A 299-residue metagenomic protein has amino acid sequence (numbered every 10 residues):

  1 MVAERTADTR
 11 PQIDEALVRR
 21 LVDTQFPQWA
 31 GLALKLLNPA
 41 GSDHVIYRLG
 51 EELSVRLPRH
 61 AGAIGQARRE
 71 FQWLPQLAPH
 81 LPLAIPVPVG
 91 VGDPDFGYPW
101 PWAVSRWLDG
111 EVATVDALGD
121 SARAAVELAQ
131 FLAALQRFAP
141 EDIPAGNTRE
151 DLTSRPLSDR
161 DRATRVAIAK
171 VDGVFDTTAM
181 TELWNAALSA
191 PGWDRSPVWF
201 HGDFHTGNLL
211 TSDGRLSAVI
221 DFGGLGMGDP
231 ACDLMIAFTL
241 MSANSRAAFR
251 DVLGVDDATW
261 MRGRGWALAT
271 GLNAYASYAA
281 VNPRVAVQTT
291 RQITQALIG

Functional and structural regions predicted by a protein language model:
M1-Q28: Juxta-kinase regulatory segment immediately upstream of eukaryotic protein kinase catalytic domains
T6-P11, G31-D159, A169-F175, G192-D194: ATP-binding pocket architecture of kinase catalytic cores
R19, L74, P101, D161-R165 (+3 more regions): A general structural signal for well-ordered alpha-helical segments in protein cores
R20, T24, G173, A179 (+2 more regions): A conserved long alpha-helix in the C-terminal portion of kinase-like catalytic domains
G62-I64, S196-F200, H205-G265: Active-site Asp-x-Gly
F71-Q72, S121-A122, A218, M235-A237 (+1 more regions): Glycine-rich, phosphate-binding/catalytic loops in enzymes
S105, R165, W184, M235-F238 (+1 more regions): Conserved protein kinase catalytic domain
N147-P191, V252, A258-R262, V287 (+1 more regions): Helical cap/lid subdomains and adjacent loops of hydrolase enzymes that gate the active-site channel and determine
